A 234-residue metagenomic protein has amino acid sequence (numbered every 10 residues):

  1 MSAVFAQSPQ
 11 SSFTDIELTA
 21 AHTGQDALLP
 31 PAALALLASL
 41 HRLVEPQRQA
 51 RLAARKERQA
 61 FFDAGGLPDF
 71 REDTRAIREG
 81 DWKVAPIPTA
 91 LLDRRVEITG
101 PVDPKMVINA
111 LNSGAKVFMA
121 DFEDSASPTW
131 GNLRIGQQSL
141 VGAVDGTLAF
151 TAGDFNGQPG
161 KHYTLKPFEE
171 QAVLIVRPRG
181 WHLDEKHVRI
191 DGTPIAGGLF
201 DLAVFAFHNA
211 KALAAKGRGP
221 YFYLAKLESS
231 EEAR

Functional and structural regions predicted by a protein language model:
A3-L43, G66-G80, P88, I98-V102 (+5 more regions): Conserved alpha/beta-domain cores
P46, A50-A64: Subunit-assembly interface segments of extracellular/virion macromolecular structures
K83: Conserved mixed alpha/beta core segments that line enzyme active sites in large multi-domain catalysts
G114-V117: Glycine-enriched alpha-helix->loop->beta-strand junction motifs that scaffold or abut catalytic
N132-V141: Short low-complexity, flexible loop/linker segments enriched in glycine and/or proline with clustered acidic
